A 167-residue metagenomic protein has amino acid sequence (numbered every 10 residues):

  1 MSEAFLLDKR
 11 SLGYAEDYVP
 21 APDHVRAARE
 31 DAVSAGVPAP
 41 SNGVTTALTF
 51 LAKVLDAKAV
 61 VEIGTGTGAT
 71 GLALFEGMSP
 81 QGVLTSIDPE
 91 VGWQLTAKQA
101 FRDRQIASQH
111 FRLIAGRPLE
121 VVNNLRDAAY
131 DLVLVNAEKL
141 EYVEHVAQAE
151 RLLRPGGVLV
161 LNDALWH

Functional and structural regions predicted by a protein language model:
M1-P22: N-terminal auxiliary segments of SAM/dcSAM-dependent transferases
S11-E16, R29, T49, K98: Amphipathic alpha-helical segments within well-ordered protein domains
L12-A15, A32-S34, G82-V83: A short, structure-level motif marking secondary-structure boundaries and short turns
D17-P20, V33-A47, K53: Conserved SAM-binding loop and adjacent beta-strand
V25-D31: Short, basic/glycine-rich phosphate-binding loops at helix/coil junctions that contact nucleotide phosphates
N42-H167: S-adenosylmethionine/decaboxylated-SAM
